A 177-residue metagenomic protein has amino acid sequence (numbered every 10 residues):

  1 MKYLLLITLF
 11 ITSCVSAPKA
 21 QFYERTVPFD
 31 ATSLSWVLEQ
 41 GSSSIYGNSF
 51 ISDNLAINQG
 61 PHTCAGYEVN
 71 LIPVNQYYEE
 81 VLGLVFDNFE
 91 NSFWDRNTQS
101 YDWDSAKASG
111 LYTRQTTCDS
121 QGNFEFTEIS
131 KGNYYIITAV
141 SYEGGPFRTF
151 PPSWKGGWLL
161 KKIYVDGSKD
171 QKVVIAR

Functional and structural regions predicted by a protein language model:
M1-I7: Sec-dependent signal peptide recognition, specifically the positively charged N-region followed immediately by
A17-R177: Long luminal/extracellular ectodomains of secretory-pathway precursor proteins
